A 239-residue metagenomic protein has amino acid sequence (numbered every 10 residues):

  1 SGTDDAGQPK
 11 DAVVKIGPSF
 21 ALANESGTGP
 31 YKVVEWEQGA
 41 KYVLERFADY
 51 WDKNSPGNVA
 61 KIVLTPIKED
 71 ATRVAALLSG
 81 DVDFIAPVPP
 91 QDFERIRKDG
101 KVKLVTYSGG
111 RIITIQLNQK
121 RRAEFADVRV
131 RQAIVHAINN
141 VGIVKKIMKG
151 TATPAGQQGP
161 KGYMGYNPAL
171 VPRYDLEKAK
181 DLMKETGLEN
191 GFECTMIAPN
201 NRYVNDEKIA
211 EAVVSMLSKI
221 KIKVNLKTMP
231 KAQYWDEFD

Functional and structural regions predicted by a protein language model:
S1-P9: Surface-exposed binding/hinge segments that line and control ligand-binding clefts or catalytic entry sites
D11-V13, D175: Peptidyl-prolyl cis-trans isomerase
V13-G17, S26-G27: Short Pro/Gly-enriched beta-strand edge/turn motifs at strand-loop
A21-E25, P30-I147, T153, Y163-D239: Extracytoplasmic/periplasmic ligand-capture domains
G159: Flexible, acidic loop-helix segments that line cofactor/substrate-binding pockets
